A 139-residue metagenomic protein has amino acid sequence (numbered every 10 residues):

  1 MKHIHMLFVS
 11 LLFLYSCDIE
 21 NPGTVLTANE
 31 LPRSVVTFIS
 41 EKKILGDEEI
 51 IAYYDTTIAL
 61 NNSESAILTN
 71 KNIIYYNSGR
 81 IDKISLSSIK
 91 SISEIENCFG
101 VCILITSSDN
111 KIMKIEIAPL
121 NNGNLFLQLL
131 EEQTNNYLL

Functional and structural regions predicted by a protein language model:
K2-F8: Sec-dependent signal peptide recognition, specifically the positively charged N-region followed immediately by
F13-S16: C-terminal motif of bacterial Sec signal peptides marking the signal peptidase cleavage site
D18-S65, K111-I112, A118-Q128, L139: Anionic N-terminal interaction surfaces
D55, Y76-G79, E94-N97, I117-A118: Surface loops and adjacent helix of pleckstrin homology
T56-N61, S93-N110: Non-transmembrane, membrane-adjacent beta-strand/coil modules in membrane-associated proteins and peripheral
A59-S78: Conserved beta-hairpin
I67-I73, S87-S88, S107-K111: Short, solvent-exposed coil/turn segments at beta-strand boundaries
I73, I81-F99: Phosphoinositide-dependent membrane-docking surfaces
